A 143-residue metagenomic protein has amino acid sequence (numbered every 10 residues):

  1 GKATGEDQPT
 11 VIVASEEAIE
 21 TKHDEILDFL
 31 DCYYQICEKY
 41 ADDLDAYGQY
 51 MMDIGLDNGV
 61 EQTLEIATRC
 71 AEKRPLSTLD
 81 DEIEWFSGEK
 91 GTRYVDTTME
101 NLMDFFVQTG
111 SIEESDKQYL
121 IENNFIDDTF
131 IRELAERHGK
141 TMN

Functional and structural regions predicted by a protein language model:
G1-K2, S15, N124: Active-site-proximal beta-strand/loop segments in catalytic clefts of secreted hydrolases
G1-P9, M99: Short Pro/Gly-enriched coil loops immediately N-terminal to beta-strands
D7-D24: A bilobed periplasmic-binding-protein/Venus flytrap-type ligand-binding module shared by bacterial periplasmic
D7-V11, N58-G59, I66-S77, K117-I126: Short, exposed beta-strand "edge-strand" segments with a Pro/Gly-rich flavor and a Y/T-containing core
K22-I112: Secondary-structure end/capping motifs
D96-N143: Conserved C-terminal helix/tail region of periplasmic/extracytoplasmic solute-binding proteins
